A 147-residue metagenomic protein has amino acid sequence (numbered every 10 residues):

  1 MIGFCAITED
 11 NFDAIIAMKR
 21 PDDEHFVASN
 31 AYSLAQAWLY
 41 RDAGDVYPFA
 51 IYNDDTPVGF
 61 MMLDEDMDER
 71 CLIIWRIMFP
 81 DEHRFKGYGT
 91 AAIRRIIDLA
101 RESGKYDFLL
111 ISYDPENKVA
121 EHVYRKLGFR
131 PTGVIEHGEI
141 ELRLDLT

Functional and structural regions predicted by a protein language model:
I2-W75, P80-E82, I93, L99 (+2 more regions): Acetyl-CoA-dependent GNAT
I51, L142-L144: Short beta-strand element of the conserved SAM-dependent methyltransferase core
D64, D145-T147: Solvent-exposed residues in well-ordered beta-strands and their adjoining turns, especially edge/terminal strands
P80-E82, K86, P115-E116: Active-site acidic-Proline motif in GNAT/NAT acetyltransferases
G87, K105, G128: Short glycine-rich hinge loops at helix-strand junctions in the catalytic core of two-component histidine kinases
T90, P115-G133: Conserved active-site alpha-helix within GNAT-family acetyltransferase domains
A100-S112: Conserved GNAT acetyl-CoA-binding A-motif
L110-E121, H137-I140, T147: Conserved beta-strand-loop-alpha-helix junction that forms the acyl-donor binding cleft
